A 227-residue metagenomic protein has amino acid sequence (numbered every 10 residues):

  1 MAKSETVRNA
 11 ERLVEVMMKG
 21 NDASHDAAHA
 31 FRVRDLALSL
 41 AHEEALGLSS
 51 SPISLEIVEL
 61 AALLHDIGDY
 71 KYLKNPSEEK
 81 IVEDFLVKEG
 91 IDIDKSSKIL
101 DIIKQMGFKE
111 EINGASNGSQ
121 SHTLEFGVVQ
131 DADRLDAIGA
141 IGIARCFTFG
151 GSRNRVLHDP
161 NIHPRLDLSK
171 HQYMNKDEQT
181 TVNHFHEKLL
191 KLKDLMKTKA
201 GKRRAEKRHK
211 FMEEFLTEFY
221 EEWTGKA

Functional and structural regions predicted by a protein language model:
A2, M18-A27, F31, D35-S50 (+2 more regions): Divalent metal-dependent phosphate-bond-processing catalytic cores, especially two-metal-ion Mg2+/Mn2+ enzymes that act
A2-E11, I53-E56: N-terminal glycine-rich anion-binding loops that anchor highly charged ligand groups
N9-G20: Generic N-terminal amphipathic, Lys/Arg-enriched alpha-helix
V33, S77-E89: An active-site-proximal "capping" alpha-helix that borders the catalytic cofactor pocket
A45-L60, G90-Q105, A140: Acidic/histidine metal-binding catalytic segments
I53-L73, E78, V82, L100-E110: His-Asp-centered metal-binding catalytic motifs of divalent-metal-dependent phosphohydrolases/nucleases
